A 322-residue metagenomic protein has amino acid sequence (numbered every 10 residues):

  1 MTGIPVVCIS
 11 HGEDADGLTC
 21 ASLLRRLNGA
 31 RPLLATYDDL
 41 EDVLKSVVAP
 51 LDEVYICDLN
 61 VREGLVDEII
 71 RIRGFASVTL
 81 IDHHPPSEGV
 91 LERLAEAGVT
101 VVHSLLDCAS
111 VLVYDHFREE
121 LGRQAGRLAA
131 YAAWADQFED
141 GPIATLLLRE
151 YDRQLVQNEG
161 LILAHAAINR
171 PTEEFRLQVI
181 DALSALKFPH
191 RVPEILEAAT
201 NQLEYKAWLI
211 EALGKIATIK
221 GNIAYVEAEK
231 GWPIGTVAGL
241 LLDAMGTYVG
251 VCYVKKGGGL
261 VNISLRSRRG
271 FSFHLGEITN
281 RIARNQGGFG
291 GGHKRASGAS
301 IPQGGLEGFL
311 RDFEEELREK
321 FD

Functional and structural regions predicted by a protein language model:
T2-A49: Anionic-ligand anchoring segments at beta-strand to alpha-helix junctions in alpha/beta enzyme folds, i.e., glycine
T2-V7, R25, R71, V90 (+2 more regions): A structured phosphate/pyrophosphate-recognition subdomain
V7-H11, V54-Y55, A296: Short glycine-rich or small-residue beta-strand-to-loop segments that form or flank ligand, phosphate, metal/Fe-S
S10-H11, D82, A133: Short beta-strand/turn micro-motifs composed of small residues that flank or help shape donor/cofactor-binding pockets
H11-G12, C57-V61, V226-K230: Structural motif
C20, N222-D322: Glycine-rich, acidic loop segments that terminate in or are immediately followed by a histidine
G29-E92: Glycine/small-residue-rich interface belts in oligomeric ring/scaffold proteins and their assembly partners
Y55, T79-I81, V102, A224 (+1 more regions): Hydrophobic/aromatic beta-strand patches that form the interior of the parallel beta-sheet core in alpha/beta enzyme
